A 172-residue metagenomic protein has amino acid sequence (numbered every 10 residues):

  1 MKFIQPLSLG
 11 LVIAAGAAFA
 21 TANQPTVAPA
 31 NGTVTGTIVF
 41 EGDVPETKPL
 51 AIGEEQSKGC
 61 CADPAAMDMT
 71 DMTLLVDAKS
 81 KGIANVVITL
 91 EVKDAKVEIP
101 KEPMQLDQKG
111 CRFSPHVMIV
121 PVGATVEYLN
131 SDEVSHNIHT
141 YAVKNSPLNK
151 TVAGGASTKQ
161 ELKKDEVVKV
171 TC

Functional and structural regions predicted by a protein language model:
M1-L11: Bacterial N-terminal signal peptides that target proteins for export
G10-A20: Hydrophobic h-region of N-terminal signal peptides that target proteins for export in Gram-negative bacteria
A20-T171: Extracytoplasmic copper-binding redox domains, predominantly the cupredoxin/blue-copper superfamily
